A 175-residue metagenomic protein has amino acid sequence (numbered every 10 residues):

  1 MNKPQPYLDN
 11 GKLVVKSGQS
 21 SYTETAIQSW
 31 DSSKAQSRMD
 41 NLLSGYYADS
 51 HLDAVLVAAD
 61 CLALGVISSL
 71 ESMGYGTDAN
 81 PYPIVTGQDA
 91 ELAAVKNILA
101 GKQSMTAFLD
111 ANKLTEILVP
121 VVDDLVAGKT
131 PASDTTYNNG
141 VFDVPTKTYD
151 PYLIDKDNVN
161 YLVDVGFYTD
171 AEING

Functional and structural regions predicted by a protein language model:
M1-G175: A residue-level marker of the well-folded mature domains of exported/periplasmic proteins
